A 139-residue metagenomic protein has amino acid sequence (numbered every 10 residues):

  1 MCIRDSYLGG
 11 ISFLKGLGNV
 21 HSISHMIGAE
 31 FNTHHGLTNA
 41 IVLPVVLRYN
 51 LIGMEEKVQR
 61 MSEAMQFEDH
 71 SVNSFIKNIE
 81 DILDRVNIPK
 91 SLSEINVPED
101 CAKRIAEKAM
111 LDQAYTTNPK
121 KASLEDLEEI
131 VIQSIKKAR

Functional and structural regions predicted by a protein language model:
R4-N78: Active-site segments that bind and position negatively charged phosphate/pyrophosphate groups
V58, E68-R139: C-terminal charged capping/lid subdomain of soluble metabolic enzymes
